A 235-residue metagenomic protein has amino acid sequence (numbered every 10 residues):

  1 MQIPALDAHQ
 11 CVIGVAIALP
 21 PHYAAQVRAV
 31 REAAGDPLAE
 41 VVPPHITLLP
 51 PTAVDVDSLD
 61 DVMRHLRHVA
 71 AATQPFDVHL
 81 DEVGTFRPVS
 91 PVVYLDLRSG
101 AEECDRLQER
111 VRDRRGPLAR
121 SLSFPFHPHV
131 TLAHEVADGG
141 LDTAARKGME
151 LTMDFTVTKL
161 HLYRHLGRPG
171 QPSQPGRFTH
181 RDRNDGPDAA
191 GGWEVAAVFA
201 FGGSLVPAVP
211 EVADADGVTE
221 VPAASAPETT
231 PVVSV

Functional and structural regions predicted by a protein language model:
M1-H79, T85, G100-K159, P169-V235: Basic, often amphipathic N-terminal segments
G84-Y94: Short, basic/glycine-rich phosphate-binding loops at helix/coil junctions that contact nucleotide phosphates
L97: Active-site-adjacent structural patch at catalytic or cofactor/ligand-binding sites
Y163: Active-site/acyl-donor-binding loops of N-acyltransferases
